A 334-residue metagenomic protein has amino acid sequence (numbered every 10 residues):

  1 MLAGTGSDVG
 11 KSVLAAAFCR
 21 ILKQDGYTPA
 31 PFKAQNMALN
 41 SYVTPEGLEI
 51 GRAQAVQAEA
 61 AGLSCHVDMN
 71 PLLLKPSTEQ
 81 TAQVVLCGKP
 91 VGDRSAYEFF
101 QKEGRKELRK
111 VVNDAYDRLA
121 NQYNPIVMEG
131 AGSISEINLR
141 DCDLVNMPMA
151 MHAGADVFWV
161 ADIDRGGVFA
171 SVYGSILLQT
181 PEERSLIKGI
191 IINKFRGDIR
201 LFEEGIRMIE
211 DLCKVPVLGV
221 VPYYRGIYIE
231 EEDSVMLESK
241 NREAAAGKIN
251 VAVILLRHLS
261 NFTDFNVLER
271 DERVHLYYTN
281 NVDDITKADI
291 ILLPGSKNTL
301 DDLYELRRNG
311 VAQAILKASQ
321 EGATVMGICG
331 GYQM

Functional and structural regions predicted by a protein language model:
M1-S319, T324: Flexible phosphate-sensing "switch/lid" loops adjacent to ATP/NTP-binding sites across phosphate-transfer
C329: Catalytic nucleophile serine of serine hydrolases, specifically the conserved "nucleophile elbow" pentapeptide
Y332-M334: Class I SAM-binding transferase module
